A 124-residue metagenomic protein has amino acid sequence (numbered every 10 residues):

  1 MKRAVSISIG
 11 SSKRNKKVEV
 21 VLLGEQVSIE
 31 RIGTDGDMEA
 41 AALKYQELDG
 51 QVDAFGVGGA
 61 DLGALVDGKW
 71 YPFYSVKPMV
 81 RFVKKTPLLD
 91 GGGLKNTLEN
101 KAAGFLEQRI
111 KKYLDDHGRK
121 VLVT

Functional and structural regions predicted by a protein language model:
M1-V5, H117-V123: Residues that mark the start of a beta-strand
K2-Y113: Metallocofactor- and cofactor-centric catalytic cores in central/energy metabolism, strongly enriched
V66-W70, R119-T124: Extended, charge-rich low-complexity interaction segments
